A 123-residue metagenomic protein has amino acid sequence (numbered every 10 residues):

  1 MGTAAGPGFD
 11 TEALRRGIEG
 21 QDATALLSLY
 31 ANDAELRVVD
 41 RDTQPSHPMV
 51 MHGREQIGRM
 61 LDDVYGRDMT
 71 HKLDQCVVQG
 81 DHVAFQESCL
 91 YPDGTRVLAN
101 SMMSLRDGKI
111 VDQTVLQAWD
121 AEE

Functional and structural regions predicted by a protein language model:
M1-G8, R41-M49, M103-S104: Charged, low-complexity, helix/coiled-coil-prone segments
M1-S28, N32, E122: Short, low-complexity N-terminal intrinsically disordered segments enriched in polar/charged residues
G2-T3, R59-E123: A beta-strand edge to alpha-helix "cap/lid" segment located at domain peripheries
A4-R16, R37, M49-R54, I110-Q113: Short charge-dense sequence patches
G20, T24, Q56, V111: Short, flexible micro-motifs
A25, L29-V78: A solvent-exposed, acidic/Ser-Thr-rich amphipathic alpha-helical stretch
